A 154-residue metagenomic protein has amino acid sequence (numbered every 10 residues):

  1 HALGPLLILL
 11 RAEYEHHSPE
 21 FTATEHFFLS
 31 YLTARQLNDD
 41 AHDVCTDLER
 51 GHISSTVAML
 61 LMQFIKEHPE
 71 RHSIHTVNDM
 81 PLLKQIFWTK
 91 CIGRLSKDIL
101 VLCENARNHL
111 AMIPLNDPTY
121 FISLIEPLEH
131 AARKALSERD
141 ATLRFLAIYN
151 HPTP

Functional and structural regions predicted by a protein language model:
H1-P5, L102-N105: Amphipathic, well-ordered alpha-helical segments in soluble domains
A2-H16, F28-K90: Acidic, Mg2+-coordinating active-site segments of isoprenoid diphosphate-utilizing enzymes
L10, Q36-T46, N108-A111, L115 (+2 more regions): Charged/polar positions within long, soluble alpha-helices
H16-P19, L115-N116: Alpha-helical structural elements of signaling/regulatory helical domains
E20-F27, I99, F121: Hydrophobic packing residues in well-ordered alpha-helices of helical domains and bundles
T46-E49, P118-I122, D140, R144-A147: Structured alpha-helical bundle/scaffold domains in large eukaryotic membrane-trafficking regulators
K84-A132: C-terminal structured domain segments
P127-P154: Acidic, carboxylate-rich catalytic segments that either coordinate divalent cations
